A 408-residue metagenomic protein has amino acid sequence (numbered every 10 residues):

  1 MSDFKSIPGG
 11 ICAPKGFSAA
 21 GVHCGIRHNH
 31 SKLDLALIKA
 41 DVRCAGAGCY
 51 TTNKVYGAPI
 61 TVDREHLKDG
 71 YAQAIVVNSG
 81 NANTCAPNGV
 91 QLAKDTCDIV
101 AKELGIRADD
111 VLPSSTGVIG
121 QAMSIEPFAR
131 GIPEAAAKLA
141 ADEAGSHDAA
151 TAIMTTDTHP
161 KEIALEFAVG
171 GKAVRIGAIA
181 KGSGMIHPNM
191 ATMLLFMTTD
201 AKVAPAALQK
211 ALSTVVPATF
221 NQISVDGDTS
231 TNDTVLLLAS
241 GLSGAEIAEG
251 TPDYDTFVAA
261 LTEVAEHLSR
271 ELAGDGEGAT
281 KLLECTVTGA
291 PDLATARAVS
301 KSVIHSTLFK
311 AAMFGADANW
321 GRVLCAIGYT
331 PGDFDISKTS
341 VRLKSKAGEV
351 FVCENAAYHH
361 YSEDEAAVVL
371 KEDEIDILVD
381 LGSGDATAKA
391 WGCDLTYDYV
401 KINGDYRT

Functional and structural regions predicted by a protein language model:
S2-Q91, D95, A101-T408: A structural signal for small-residue-enriched, beta-sheet-centric alpha/beta enzyme cores and oligomeric scaffold folds
